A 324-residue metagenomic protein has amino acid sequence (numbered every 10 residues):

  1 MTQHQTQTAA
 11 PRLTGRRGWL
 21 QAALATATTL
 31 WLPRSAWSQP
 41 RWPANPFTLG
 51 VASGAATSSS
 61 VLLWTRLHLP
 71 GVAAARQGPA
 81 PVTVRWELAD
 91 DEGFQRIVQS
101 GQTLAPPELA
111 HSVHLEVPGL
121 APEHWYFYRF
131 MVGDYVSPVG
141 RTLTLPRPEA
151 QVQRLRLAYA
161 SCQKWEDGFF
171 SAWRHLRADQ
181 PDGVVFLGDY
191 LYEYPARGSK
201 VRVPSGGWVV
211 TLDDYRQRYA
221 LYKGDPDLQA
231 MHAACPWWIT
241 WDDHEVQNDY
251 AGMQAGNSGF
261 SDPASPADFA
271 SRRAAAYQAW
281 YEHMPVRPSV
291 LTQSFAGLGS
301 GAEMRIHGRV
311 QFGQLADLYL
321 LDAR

Functional and structural regions predicted by a protein language model:
M1-T14, A25-T26: N-terminal secretory signal peptides
A22-T28, V184: Catalytic cores of glycan-processing enzymes that make or break glycosidic bonds
A36-S38: Boundary at the C-terminal end of the N-terminal hydrophobic targeting segment
P40-Y319: Divalent metal-dependent phosphoesterase catalytic cores across multiple superfamilies
A323: Catalytic cores of secreted or luminal carbohydrate-active enzymes
